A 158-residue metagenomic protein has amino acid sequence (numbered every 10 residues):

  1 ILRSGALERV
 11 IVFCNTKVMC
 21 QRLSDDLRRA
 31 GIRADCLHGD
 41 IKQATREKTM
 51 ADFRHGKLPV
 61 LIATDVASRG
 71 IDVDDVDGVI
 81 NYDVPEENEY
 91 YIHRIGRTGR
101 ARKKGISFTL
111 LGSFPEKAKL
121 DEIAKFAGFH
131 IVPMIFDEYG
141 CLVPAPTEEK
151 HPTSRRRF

Functional and structural regions predicted by a protein language model:
I1-E149, R155-R157: Conserved helicase RecA-like core
